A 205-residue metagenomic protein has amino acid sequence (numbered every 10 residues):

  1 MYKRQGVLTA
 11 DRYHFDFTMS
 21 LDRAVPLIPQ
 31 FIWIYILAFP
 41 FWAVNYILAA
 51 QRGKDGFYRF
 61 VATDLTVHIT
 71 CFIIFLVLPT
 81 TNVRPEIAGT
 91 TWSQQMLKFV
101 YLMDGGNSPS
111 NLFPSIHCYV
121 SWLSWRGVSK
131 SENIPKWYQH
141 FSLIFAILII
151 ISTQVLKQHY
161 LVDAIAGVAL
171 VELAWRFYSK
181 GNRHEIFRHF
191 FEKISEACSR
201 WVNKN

Functional and structural regions predicted by a protein language model:
K3, H68-L76, I144-Q154: Aromatic-anchored segments of alpha-helical transmembrane domains
K3, I32, I36, D64 (+4 more regions): Alpha-helical transmembrane spans of integral membrane proteins, capturing the lipid-embedded, hydrophobic core of TM
K3-R12, L76-I87: Helix-to-loop transition at the C-terminal end of transmembrane segments
K3-W42, S93, C198-N205: N-terminal transmembrane-helix/juxtamembrane module of multi-pass inner/ER membrane proteins
I32-N45, I69, H117-V120: Hydrophobic alpha-helical transmembrane segments
V44-V77, Q139: Interfacial segments of alpha-helical transmembrane regions
N82-G106: Membrane-interface interhelical connector segments
Y101-C198: Membrane-embedded catalytic cores of phosphoryl/pyrophosphoryl-handling enzymes
